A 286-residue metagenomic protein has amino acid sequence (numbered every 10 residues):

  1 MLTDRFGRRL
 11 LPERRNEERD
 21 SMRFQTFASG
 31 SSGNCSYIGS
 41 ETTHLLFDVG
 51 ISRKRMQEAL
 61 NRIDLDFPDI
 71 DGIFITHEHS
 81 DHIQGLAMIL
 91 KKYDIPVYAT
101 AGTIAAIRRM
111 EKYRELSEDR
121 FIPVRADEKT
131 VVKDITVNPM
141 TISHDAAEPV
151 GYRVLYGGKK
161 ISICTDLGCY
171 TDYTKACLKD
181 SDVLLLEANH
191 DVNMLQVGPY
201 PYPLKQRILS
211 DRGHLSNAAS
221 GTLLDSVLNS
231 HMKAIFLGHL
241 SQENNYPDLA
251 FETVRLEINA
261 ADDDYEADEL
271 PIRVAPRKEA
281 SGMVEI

Functional and structural regions predicted by a protein language model:
L2-E13, E17-I63, V150-D166, V183: Conserved beta-strand hairpin/beta-sheet module of binuclear metal-dependent hydrolase folds, prominently
S32, S80-I83, A105-A106, A146-A147 (+3 more regions): Active-site environment of divalent metal-dependent phosphoester hydrolases
F47-G50, D71-E78, A99-A101, S162-T165 (+3 more regions): Active-site neighborhood of phospho(di)ester-bond hydrolases with catalytic His/Asp-centered motifs
R53-T100: Active-site metal-binding motif and surrounding structural segment of the metallo-beta-lactamase
Q84-Y93, R109-E111, N245-E252: Metal-dependent catalytic neighborhoods of phosphoester/phosphodiester hydrolases
A101-G151, Y156-G158: Metallo-beta-lactamase
D172-V274: Cap/insert and terminal regions of metallo-dependent hydrolase folds
L270-I286: Short, basic/aromatic-enriched C-terminal tail that caps enzymatic domains
